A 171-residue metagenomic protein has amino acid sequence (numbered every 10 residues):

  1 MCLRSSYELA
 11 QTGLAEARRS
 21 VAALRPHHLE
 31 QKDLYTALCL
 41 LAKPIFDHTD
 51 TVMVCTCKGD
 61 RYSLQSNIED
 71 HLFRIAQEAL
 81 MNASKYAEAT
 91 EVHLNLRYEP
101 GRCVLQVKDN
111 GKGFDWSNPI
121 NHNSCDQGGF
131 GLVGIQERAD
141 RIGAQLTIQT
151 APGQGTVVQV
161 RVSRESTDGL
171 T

Functional and structural regions predicted by a protein language model:
M1-T171: Coiled-coil dimerization/phosphotransfer module
